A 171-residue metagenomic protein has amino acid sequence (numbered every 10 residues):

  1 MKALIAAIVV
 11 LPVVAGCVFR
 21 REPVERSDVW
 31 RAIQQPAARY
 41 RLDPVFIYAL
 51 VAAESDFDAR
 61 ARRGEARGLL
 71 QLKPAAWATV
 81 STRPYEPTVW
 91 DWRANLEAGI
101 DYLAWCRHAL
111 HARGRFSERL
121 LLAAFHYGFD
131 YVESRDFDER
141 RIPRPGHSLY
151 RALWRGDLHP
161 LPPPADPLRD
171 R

Functional and structural regions predicted by a protein language model:
M1-V10: Sec-dependent signal peptide recognition, specifically the positively charged N-region followed immediately by
A3-L4, G16-A32, A38-Y40, A75-R171: Non-catalytic cell-wall polysaccharide-engagement segments
V29-A52, A59: N-terminal secretory signal peptides
I33, A52-A78, G128: Cell-wall polysaccharide-cleaving catalytic domain and substrate-binding groove, primarily in peptidoglycan/chitin
P44, A66, R93: Glycine-rich phosphate-binding loop at the start of an alpha helix
V45, Q71-L72, A98: Generic alpha-helical secondary structure signal
F46-I47, G68, S117, L121: Residue-level detector of well-ordered alpha-helical segments, enriched for hydrophobic/aromatic packing positions
